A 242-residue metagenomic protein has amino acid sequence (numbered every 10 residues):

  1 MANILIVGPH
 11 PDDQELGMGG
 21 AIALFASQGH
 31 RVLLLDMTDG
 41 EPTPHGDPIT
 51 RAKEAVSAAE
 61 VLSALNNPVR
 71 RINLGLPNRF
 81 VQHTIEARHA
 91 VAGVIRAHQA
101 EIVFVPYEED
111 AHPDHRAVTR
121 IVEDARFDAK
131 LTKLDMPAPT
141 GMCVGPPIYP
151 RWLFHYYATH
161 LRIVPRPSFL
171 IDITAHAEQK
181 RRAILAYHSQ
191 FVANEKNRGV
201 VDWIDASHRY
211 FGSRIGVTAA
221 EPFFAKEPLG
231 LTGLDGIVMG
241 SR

Functional and structural regions predicted by a protein language model:
M1-H98, F224, G236-M239: Active-site rim/loop-helix segments in enzyme catalytic domains that contact anionic ligands
M1-V7, Q82-R242: Metal-dependent de-N-acetylase/amidase catalytic core
